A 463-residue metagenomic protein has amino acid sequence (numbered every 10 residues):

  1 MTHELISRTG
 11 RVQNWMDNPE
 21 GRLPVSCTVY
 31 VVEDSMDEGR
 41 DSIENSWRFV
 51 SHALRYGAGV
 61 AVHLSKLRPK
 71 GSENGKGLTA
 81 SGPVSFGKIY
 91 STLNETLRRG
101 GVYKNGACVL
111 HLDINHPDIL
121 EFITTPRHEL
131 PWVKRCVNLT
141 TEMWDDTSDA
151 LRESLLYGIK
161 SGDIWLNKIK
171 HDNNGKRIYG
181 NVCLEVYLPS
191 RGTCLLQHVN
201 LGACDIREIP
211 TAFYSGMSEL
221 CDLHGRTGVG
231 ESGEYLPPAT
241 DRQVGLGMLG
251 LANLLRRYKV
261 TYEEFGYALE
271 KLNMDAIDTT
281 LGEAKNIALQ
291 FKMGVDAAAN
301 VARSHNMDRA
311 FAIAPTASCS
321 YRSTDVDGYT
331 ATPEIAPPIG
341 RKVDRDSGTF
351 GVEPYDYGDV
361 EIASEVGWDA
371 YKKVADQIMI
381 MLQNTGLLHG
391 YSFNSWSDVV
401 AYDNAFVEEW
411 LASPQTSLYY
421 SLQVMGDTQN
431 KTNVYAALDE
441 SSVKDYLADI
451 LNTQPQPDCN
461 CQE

Functional and structural regions predicted by a protein language model:
M1-E463: Long, C-terminal-biased catalytic regions of enzyme "large/alpha" subunits
